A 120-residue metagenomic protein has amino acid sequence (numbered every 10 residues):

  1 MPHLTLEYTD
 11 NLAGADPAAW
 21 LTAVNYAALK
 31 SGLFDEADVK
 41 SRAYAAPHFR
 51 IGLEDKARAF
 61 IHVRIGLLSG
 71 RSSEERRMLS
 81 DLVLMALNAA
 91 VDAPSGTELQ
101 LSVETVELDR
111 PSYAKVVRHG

Functional and structural regions predicted by a protein language model:
P2-G120: A domain-level signal for the structural core that forms small-molecule/cofactor-binding pockets and catalytic centers
